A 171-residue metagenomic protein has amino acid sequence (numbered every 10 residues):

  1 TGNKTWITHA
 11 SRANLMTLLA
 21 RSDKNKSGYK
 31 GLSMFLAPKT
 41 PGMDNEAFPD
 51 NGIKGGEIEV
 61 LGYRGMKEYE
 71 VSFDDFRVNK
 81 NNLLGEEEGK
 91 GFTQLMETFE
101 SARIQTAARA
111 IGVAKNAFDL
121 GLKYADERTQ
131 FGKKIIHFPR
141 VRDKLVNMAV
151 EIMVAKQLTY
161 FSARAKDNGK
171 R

Functional and structural regions predicted by a protein language model:
T1, T5-T8, T17, T40 (+5 more regions): Residue-identity detector for threonine
T1-G52: A short core secondary-structure module
K24, F118-G121, A125, T129 (+2 more regions): Generic helix-packing signal
D50-M153: Glycine-rich beta->alpha junctions and the first turn(s) of the following alpha-helix
M148-N168: Active-site pocket-lining segment
